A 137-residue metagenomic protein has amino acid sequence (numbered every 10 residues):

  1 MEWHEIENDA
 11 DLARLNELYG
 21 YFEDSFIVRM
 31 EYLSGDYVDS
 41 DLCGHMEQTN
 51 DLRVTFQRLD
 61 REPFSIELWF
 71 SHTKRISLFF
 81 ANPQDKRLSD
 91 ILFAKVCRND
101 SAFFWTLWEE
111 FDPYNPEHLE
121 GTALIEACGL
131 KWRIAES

Functional and structural regions predicted by a protein language model:
M1-S137: Surface-exposed, interaction-prone regions used to assemble/regulate multi-protein complexes
